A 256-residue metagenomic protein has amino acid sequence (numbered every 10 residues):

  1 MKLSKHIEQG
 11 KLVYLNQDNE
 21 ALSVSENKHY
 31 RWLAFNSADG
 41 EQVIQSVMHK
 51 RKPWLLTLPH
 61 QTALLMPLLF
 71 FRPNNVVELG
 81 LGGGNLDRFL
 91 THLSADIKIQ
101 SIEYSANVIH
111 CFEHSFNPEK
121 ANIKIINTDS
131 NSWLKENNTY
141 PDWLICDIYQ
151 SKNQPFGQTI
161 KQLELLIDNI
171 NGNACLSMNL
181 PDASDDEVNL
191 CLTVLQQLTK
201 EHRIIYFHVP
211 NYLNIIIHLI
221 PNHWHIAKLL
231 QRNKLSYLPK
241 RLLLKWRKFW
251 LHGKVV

Functional and structural regions predicted by a protein language model:
K2-K28, W32, Q42-L58, L68 (+1 more regions): SAM/dcSAM-binding transferase cores
R31-A38, A63: S-adenosyl-L-methionine
G40, Q150-K152, L176: A short, flexible beta-alpha/helix-coil linker loop
K52-N169, D185-D186, L192, Q196 (+1 more regions): The AdoMet/dcAdoMet-binding core of the Class I SAM-like
N173-L180: Conserved beta-strand signature within the Rossmann-like core of class I S-adenosyl-L-methionine
L180-D182, H208: Active-site proximal loops enriched in glycine and acidic residues that flank catalytic Cys/His/Asp and coordinate
K200-N211: Conserved S-adenosyl-L-methionine
